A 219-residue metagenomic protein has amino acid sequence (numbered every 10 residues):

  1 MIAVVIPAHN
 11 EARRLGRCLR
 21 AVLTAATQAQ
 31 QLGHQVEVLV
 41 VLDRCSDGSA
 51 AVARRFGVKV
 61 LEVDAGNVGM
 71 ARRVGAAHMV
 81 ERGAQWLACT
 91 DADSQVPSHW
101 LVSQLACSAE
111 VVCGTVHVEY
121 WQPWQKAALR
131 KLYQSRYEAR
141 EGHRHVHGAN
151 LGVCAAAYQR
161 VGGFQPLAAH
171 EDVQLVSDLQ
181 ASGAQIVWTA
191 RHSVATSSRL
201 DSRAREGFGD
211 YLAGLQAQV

Functional and structural regions predicted by a protein language model:
E11-Q30: Short, well-formed alpha-helical segments that are part of the catalytic scaffolds of diverse glycosyltransferases
R13-G16, S46-R55, H99: Acidic helix N-cap motif at the loop->helix transition within catalytic regions of sugar-transfer enzymes
L39-A51, S94: A conserved acidic beta->alpha catalytic loop
G48, T90-A106: Acidic donor-binding/catalytic loop of UDP-sugar-dependent glycosyltransferases, especially processive GT2
A50-R82: Conserved donor nucleotide-binding strand/loop of the catalytic core
V112-Q125: Short beta-strand-to-loop element that shapes/binds the nucleotide-sugar donor at the catalytic cleft/hinge
V118-E119, Q134-V153: A recurrent flexible, glycine/aromatic-enriched loop bordering the glycosyltransferase active site that acts as
A169-L175: Acidic donor-binding loop at a coil-to-helix junction in glycosyltransferase catalytic cores that engages
